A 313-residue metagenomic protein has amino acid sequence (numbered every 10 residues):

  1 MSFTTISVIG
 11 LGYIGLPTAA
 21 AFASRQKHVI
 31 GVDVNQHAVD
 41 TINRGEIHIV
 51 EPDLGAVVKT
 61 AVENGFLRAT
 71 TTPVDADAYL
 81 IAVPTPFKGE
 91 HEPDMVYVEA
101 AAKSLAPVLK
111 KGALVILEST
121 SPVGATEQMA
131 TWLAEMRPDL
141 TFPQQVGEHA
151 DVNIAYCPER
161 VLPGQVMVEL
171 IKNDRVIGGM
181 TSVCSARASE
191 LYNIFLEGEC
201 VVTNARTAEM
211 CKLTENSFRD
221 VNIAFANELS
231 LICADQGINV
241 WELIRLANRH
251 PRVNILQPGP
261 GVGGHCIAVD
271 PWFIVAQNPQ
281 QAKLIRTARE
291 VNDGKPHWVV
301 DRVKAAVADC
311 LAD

Functional and structural regions predicted by a protein language model:
M1-D313: Structural/interface elements that position substrates and couple domains in central-metabolism enzymes
